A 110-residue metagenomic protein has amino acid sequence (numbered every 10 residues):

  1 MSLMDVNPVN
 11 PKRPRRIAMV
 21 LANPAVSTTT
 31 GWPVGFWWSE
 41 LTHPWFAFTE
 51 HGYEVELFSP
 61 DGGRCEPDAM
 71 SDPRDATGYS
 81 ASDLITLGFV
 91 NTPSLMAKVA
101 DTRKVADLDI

Functional and structural regions predicted by a protein language model:
M1-I110: Extended, subdomain-level signal for the structured scaffold at the beginning of enzyme domains
